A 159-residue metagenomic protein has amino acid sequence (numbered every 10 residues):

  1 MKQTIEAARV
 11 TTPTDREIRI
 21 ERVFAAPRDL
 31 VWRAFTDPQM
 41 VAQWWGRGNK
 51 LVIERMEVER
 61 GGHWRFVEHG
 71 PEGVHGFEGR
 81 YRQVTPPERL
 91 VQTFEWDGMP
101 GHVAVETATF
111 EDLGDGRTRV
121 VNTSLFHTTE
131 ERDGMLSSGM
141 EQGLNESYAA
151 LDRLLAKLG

Functional and structural regions predicted by a protein language model:
M1-K50: Hydrophobic ligand-binding cavity/cleft-lining segments
D15-E21, L51, H63, G76 (+3 more regions): Intrinsic-disorder/low-complexity, polar/charged segments enriched in Ser/Thr/Lys/Arg/Asp/Glu/Gln
R19-I20, Q39-G76: Short beta-edge strand/loop motif at the mouth of beta-sheet-based domains
R22, E54-M56, F77-Q83, F94-E95 (+1 more regions): Hydrophobic/aromatic beta-strand elements that line small-molecule binding cavities or substrate pockets in beta-rich
R28, E57-E59, R82-E88, F110-R119: A short, structured loop/turn motif at beta-sheet edges
V31, V41, W64-F66, Y81 (+4 more regions): Hydrophobic pocket/interface hotspot
V91-N145: Beta-strand/loop substructures that line and gate deep hydrophobic ligand-binding cavities in soluble
L155-G159: Short, highly charged C-terminal tails/helix-capping segments
